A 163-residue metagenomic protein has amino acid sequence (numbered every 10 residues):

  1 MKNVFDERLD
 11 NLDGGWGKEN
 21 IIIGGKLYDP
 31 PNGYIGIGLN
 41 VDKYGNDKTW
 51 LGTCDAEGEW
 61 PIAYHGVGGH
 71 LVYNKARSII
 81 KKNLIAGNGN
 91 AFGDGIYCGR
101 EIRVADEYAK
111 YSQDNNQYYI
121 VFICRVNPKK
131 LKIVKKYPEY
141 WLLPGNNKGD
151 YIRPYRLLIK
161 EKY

Functional and structural regions predicted by a protein language model:
M1-L71, Y119: Intrinsically disordered, low-complexity terminal and linker regions
V4, I22-K26, P30, G68 (+2 more regions): Active-site and NAD+-binding cores of ADP-ribose-processing enzymes
D10, G14, K81-L84, K110: Generic surface-pattern signal
L39-K48, S78-K81, I102-Y108, L131: Short amphipathic alpha-helical surface micro-motifs
G58, I79, N83-L84, Y140 (+2 more regions): Charge-dense, intrinsically disordered terminal/linker segments
G58-I62, D94-I96, Y118-F122, P138: Core residues of folded domains in eukaryotic genome-function proteins
Y64-H65, I85-D114, C124: Extended catalytic/binding region for NAD+/ADP-ribose chemistry, centered on the ART fold
H70-G89: Short aromatic-glycine-(Arg/Gly/Cys) micro-motifs in beta-strand/loop hairpins
